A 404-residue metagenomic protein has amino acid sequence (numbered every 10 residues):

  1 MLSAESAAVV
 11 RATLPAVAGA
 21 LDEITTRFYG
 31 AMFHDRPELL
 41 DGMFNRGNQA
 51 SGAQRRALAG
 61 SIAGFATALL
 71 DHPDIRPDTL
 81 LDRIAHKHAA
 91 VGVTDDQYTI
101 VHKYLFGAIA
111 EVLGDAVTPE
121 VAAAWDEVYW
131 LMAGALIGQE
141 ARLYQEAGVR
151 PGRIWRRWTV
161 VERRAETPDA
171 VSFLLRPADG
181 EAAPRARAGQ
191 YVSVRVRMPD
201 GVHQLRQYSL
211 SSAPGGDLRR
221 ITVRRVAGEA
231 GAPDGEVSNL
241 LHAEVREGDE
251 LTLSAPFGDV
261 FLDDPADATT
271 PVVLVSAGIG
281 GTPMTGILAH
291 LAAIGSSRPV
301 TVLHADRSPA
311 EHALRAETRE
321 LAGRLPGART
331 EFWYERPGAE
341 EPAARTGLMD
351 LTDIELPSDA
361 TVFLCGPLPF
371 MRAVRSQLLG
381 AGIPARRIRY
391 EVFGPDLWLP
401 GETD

Functional and structural regions predicted by a protein language model:
M1-W155, A339: Globin-like tetrapyrrole-binding proteins
A12, A16, P299-D404: Reductase modules of NAD(P)H-dependent flavoproteins
V149-E250, D306-S308, Y334-P337: Ferredoxin-reductase
G189, G280, P367: Short, conserved phosphate/pyrophosphate- and ester-handling motifs at nucleotide-, phospho-/glycolipid
Q207-D217, D263-A277: Short, compositionally biased
H242, A255-D267: A short, basic/flexible loop-to-alpha-helix module at the beginning of a structural domain
V273-G295: Phosphate-binding glycine-rich loops and their immediate beta-loop-alpha structural context
